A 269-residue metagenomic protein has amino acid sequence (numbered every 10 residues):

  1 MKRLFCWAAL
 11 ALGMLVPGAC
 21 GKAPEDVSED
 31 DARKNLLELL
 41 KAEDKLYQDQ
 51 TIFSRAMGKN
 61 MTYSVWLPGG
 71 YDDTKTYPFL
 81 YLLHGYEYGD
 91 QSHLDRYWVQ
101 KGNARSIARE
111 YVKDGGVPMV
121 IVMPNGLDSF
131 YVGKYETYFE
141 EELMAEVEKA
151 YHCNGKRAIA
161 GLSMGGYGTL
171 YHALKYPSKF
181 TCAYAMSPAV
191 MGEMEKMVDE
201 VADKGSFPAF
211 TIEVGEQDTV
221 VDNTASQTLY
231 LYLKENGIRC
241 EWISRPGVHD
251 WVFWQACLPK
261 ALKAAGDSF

Functional and structural regions predicted by a protein language model:
M1-L4: Positively charged n-region of N-terminal signal peptides that target proteins for export
C6-L10, M14: Hydrophobic helical h-region of N-terminal Sec-dependent signal peptides in bacterial secretory/periplasmic proteins
V16-A19: C-terminal motif of bacterial Sec signal peptides marking the signal peptidase cleavage site
K22-F269: Non-catalytic cap/lid and distal C-terminal segments of serine-dependent acyl enzymes
